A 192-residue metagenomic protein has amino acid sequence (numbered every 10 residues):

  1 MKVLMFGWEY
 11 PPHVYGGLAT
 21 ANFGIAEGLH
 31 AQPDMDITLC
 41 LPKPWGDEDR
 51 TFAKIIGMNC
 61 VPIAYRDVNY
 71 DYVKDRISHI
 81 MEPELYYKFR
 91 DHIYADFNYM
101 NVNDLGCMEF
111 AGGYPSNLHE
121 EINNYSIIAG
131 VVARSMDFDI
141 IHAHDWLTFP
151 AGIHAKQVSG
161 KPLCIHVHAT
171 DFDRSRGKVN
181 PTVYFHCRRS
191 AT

Functional and structural regions predicted by a protein language model:
M1-Y15, C40-W45, C60: Nucleotide-activated donor-dependent transferases that construct or modify glycoconjugates
V3, I140-H142, F149, I153-D173: Active-site proximal beta-strand in glycosyltransferases
W8, W146-F149: Tryptophan-centric aromatic hotspots in well-structured domains and transmembrane helices
L18-H30: Short amphipathic alpha-helix
A21, P42, H144-D145: Replace "coordinates the UDP/GDP/TDP-sugar" with "coordinates nucleotide-activated sugar donors
P33-A133: A conserved catalytic-core segment of Leloir-type glycosyltransferases
E48-K54, A155, R176-V179: Short aromatic-enriched loop/helix-cap "lid" or pocket-rim segments at secondary-structure transitions that line
G130-S135, Q157, D171, N180-T192: Membrane-proximal helix-turn-helix segments that form the acceptor-binding/catalytic region of lipid-linked
